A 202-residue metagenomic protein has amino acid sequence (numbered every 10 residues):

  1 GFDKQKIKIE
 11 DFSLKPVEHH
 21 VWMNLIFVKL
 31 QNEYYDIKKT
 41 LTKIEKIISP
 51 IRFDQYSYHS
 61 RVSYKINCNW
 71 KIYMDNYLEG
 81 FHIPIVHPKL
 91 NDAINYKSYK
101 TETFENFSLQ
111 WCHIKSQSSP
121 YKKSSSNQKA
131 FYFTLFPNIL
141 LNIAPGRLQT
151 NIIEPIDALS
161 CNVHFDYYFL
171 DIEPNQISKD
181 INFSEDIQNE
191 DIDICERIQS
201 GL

Functional and structural regions predicted by a protein language model:
G1-E18: Long, hydrophobic, well-ordered secondary-structure blocks that form the structural core and pocket-lining surfaces
H20-L202: C-terminal catalytic domain of Rieske-type non-heme iron oxygenases
